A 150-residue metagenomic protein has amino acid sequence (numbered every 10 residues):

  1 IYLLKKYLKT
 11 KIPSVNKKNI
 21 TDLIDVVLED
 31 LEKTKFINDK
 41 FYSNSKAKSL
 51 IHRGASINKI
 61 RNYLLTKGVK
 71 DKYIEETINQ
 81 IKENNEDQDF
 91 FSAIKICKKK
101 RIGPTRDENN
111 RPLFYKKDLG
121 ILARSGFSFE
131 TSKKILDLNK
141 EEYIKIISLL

Functional and structural regions predicted by a protein language model:
I1-L150: An alpha-helical, amphipathic repeat domain used for nucleic-acid recognition, typified by the mTERF helical solenoid
